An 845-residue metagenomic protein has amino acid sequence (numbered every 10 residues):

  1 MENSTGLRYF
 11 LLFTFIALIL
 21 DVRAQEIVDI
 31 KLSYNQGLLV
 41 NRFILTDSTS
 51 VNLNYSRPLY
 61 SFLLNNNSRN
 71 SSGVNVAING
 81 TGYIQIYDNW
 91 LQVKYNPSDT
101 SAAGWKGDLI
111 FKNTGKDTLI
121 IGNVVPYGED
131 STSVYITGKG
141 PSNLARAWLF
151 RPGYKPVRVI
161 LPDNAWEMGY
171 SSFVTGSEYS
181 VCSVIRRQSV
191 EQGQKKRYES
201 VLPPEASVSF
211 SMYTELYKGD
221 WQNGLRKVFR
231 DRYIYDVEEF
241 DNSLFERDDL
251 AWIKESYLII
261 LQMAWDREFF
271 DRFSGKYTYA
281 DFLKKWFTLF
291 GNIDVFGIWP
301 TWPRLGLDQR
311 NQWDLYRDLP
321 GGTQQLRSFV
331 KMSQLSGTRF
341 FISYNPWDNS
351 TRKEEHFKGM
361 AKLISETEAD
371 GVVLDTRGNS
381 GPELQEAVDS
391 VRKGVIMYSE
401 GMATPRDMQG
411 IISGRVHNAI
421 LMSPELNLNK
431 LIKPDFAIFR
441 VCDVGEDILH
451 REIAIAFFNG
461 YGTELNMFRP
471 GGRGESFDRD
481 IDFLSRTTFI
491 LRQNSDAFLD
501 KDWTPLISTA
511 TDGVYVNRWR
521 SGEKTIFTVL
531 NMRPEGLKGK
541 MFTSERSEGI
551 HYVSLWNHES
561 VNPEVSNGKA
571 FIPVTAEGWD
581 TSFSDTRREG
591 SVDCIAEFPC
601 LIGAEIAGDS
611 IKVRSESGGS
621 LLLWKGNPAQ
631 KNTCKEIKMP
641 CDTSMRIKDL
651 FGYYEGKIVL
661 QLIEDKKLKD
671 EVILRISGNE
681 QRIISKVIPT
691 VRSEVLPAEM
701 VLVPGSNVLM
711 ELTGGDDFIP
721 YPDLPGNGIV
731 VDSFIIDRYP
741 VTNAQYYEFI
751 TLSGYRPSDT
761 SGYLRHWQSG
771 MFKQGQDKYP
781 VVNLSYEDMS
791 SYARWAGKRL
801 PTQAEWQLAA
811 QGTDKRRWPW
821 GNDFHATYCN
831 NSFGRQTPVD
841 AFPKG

Functional and structural regions predicted by a protein language model:
L38-T278, L283-V295, S476-L484, I490 (+2 more regions): Carbohydrate-recognition beta-sandwich/jelly-roll modules in extracellular/periplasmic carbohydrate-active proteins
W105-N113, T525-N531, V613: Short, well-ordered beta-strand segments enriched in hydrophobic/aromatic residues
E205-T214, R392-M402, R406-M541, R546: Active-site-proximal substrate-binding groove within the catalytic cores of carbohydrate-active enzymes
W302-I453, F457, S476: Aromatic- and carboxylate-enriched substrate-binding clefts and catalytic-loop regions of carbohydrate-active enzymes
S566-F598, G656: C-terminal beta-strand-rich structural cap/linker in extracellular carbohydrate-active enzymes
G590-P599, K667-G678: Edge beta-strands of extracellular beta-sandwich domains
I688-H766, V782-E787: A short glycine-rich, aromatic-capped structural motif
V703, R756, S761-G845: Functional-site microenvironments in short loops/helix caps that host divalent-cation chemistry
